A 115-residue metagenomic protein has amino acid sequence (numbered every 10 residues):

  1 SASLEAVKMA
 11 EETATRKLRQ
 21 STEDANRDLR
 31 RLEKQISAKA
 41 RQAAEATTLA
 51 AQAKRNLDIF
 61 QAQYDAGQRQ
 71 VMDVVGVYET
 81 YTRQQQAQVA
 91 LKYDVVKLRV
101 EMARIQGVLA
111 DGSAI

Functional and structural regions predicted by a protein language model:
A2-A87, D94-I105: Amphipathic alpha-helical coiled-coil segments
A103-I115: Terminal intrinsically disordered/low-complexity segments used for targeting and assembly
